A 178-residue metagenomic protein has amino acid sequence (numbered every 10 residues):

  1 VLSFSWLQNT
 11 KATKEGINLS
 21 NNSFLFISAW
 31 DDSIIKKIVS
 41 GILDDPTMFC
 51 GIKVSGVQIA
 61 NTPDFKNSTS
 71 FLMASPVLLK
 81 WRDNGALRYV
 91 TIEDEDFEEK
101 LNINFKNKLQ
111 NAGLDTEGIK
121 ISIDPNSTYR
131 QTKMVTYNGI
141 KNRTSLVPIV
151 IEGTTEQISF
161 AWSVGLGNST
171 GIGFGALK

Functional and structural regions predicted by a protein language model:
V1-K178: RNA-interacting cores
